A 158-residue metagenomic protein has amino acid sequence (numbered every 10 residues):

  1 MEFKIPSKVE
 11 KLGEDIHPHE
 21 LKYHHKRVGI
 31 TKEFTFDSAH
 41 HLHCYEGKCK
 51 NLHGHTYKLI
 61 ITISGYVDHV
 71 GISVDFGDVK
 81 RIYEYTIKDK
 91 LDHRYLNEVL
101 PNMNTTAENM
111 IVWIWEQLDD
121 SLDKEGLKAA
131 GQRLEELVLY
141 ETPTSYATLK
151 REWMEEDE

Functional and structural regions predicted by a protein language model:
M1-E158: Charge-rich, low-complexity N-terminal segments
